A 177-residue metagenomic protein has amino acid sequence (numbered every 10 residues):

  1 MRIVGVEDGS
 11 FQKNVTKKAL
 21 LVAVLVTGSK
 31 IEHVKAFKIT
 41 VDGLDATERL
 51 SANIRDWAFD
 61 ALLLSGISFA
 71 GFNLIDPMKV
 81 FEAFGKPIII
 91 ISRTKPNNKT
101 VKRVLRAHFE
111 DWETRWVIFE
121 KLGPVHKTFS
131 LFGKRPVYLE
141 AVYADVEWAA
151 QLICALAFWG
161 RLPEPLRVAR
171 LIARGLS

Functional and structural regions predicted by a protein language model:
M1-V15: Two-metal-ion RNase H-like nuclease active-site motif
M1-V4, D60-A61, P87-I89: Structural motif
G5, A23-L25, I90: Structural beta-sheet core signal
G9-Q12, G66-I75, R93-N98, A144-V146: Gly/Ser/Thr-rich loops at beta-strand to alpha-helix junctions that form or flank small-molecule/cofactor-binding
T16-A70: A glycine-rich, hydrophobic loop/mini-helix early in the fold
A36-K38, T47-N53, P77, T100-E113 (+4 more regions): Charge-biased, low-complexity intrinsically disordered regions
D76-R135: Long, charge-dense
L139-S177: Charge-patterned, long linear interaction tracts outside catalytic cores
